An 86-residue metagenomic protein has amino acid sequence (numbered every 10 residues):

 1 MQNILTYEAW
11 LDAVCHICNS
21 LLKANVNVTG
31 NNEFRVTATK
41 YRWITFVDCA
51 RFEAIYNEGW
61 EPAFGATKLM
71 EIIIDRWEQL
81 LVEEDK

Functional and structural regions predicted by a protein language model:
M1-N31, Y56-K86: Negatively charged, low-complexity tracts enriched in Asp/Glu with abundant Ser/Thr
G30-E53: A short, structured beta-strand/loop element
